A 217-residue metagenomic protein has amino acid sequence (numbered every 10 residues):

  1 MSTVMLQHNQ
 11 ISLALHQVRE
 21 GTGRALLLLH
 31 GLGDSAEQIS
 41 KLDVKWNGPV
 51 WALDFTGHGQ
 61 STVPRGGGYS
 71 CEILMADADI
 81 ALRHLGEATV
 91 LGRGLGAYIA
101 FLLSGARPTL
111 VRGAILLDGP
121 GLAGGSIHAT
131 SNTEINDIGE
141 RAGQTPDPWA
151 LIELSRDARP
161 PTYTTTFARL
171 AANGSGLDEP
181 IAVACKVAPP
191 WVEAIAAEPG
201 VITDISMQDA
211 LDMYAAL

Functional and structural regions predicted by a protein language model:
M1-A25, N47, E153-A158, N173-S175 (+1 more regions): Alpha/beta-hydrolase fold catalytic core
I11, H16-Q60: Conserved HGGG/HGGXW glycine-rich cap/lid loop of the alpha/beta-hydrolase fold
Q38-S40, S61-G67, S126-I127: Conserved catalytic-core motifs of eukaryotic protein kinase domains, centered on the activation segment
K41, L102-A106: Active-site signature of alpha/beta-hydrolase-fold catalytic machinery across serine- and Asp/Cys-nucleophile hydrolases
W51-L91: Active-site loop/oxyanion-hole signature of alpha/beta-hydrolase fold enzymes
G92-A100: Gly/Ala-rich beta-loop-alpha elbow adjacent to hydrolase catalytic centers
G105, R112-R141: Flexible "cap/lid" loop of the alpha/beta hydrolase fold
T133-P180, V187-A188: Hydrophobic, aromatic-rich cap/lid helix
